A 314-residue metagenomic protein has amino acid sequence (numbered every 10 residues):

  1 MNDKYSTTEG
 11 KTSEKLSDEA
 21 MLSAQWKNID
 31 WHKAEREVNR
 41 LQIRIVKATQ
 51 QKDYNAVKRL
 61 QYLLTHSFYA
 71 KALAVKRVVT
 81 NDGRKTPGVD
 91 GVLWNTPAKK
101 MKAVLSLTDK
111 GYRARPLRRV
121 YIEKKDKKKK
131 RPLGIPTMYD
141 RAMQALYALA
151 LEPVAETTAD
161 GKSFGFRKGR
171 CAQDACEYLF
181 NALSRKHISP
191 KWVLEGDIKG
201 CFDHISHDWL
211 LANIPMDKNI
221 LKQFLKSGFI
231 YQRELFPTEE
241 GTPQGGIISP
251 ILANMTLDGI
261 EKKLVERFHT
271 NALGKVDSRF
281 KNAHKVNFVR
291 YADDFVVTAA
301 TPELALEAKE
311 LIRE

Functional and structural regions predicted by a protein language model:
M1-H32, R36, L273-F280: Intrinsically disordered, low-complexity and often Lys/Arg-enriched segments
A24-G83, L149-G165: Charged boundary/loop elements
V57-K125, K130: Phosphate/adenylate-binding "loop-and-lid" substructures adjacent to NTP/NAD/dNTP-binding pockets in NTP-dependent
S106, K110, T158-K162, R167 (+1 more regions): Conserved polymerase palm-domain catalytic core
R119-K124, Q173, K285-V286: Non-catalytic beta-strand/loop surface segments
K124-K127, R131-T157: Hydrophobic alpha-helical hairpins/lids featuring a short glycine-rich hinge
